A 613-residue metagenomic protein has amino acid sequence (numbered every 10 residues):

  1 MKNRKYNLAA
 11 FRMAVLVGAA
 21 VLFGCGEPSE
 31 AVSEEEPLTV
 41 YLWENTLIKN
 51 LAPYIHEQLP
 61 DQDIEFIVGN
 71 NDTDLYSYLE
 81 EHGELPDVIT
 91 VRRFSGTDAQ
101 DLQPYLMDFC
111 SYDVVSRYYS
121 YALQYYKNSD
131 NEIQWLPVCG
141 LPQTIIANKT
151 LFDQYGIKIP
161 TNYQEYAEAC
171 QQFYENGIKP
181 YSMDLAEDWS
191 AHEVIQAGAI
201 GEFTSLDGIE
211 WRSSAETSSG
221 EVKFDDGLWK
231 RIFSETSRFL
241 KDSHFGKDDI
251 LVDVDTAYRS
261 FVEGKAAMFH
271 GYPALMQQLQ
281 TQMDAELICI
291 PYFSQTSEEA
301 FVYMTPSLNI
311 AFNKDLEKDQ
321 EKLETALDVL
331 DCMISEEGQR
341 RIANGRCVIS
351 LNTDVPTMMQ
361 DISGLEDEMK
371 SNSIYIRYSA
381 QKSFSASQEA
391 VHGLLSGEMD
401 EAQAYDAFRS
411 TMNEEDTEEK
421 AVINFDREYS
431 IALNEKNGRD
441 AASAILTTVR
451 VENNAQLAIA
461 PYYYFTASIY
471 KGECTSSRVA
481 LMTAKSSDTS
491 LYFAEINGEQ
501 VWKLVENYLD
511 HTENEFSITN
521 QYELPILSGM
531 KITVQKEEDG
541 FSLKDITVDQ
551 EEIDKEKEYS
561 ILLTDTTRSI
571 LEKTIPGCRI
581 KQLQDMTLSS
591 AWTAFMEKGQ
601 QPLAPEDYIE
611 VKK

Functional and structural regions predicted by a protein language model:
K2, A19, F23-G96, I159 (+1 more regions): Conserved N-terminal structural module of periplasmic/extracytoplasmic solute-binding proteins
T46-L47, E65, M304, A343-T417: C-terminal capping/gating helix-and-loop segments adjacent to ligand/active sites or protein-protein/ligand interfaces
Y78-E80, P86-D87, V115-T150, K179-L185 (+2 more regions): A structural signal for short loop-to-beta-strand junctions that line the ligand-binding cleft of periplasmic/secreted
R92-T144, K158, E193-V194, I288-I290: Hinge/lid segment of periplasmic solute-binding proteins
Q134-P137, A167-E221: Extracytoplasmic/periplasmic solute-binding protein
A215-I250: Glycine-centered hinge/linker elements that transmit conformational signals in sensory and ligand-binding systems
Q280-N344: Extracytoplasmic/periplasmic substrate-recognition and gating elements
E418-K613: Catalytic centers of hydrolytic enzymes
